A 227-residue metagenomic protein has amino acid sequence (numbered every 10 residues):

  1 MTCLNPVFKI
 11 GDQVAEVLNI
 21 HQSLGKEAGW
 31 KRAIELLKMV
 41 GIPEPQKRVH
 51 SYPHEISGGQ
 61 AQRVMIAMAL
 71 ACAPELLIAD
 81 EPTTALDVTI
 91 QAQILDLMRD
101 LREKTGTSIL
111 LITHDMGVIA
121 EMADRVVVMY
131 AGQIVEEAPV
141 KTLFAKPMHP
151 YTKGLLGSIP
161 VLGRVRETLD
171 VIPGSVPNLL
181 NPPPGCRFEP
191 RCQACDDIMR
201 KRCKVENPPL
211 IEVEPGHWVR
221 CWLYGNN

Functional and structural regions predicted by a protein language model:
C3, G11, E16-H21, M129 (+2 more regions): ABC-type ATPase nucleotide-binding domain
C3-D12, D87, E121, G185: Conserved Q-loop
F8-K38, Q46-H50, P139-P150: Short coil-to-helix "N-cap" segments within the ABC nucleotide-binding domain's helical subdomain
P43-Q46, P139-N227: Short catalytic/signature loops enriched in Gly
S51-I56, Q60: Conserved ABC ATPase signature
A71-E75: A short, proline-enriched helix->beta-strand linker immediately N-terminal to the Walker B motif in ABC-type P-loop
I78-P82, L86-T168: P-loop NTP-binding/switch modules centered on Walker-like glycine-rich loops
